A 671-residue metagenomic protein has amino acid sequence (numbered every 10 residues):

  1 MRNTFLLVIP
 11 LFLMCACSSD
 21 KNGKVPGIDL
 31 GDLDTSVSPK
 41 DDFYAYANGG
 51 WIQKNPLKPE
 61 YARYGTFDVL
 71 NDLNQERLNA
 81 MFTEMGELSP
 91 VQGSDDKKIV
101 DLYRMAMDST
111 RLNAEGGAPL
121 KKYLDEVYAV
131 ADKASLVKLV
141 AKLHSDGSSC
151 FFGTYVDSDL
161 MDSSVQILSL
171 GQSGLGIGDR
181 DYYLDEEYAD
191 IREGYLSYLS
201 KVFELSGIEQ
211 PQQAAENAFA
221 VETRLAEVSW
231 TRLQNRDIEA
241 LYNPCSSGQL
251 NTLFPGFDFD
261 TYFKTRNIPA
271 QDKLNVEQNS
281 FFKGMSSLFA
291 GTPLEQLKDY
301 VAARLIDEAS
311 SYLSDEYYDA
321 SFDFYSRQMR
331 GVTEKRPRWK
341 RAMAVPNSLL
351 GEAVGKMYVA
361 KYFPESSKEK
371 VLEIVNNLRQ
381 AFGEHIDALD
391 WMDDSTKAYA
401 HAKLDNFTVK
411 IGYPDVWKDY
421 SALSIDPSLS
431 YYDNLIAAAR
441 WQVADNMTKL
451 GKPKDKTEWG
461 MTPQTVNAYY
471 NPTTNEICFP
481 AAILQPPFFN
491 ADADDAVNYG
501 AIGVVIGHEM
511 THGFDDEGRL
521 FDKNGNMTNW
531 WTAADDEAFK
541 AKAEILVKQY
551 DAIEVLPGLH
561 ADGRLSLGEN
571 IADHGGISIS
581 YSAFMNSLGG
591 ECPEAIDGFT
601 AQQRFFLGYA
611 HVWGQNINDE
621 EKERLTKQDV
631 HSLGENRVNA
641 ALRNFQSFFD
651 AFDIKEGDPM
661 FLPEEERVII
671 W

Functional and structural regions predicted by a protein language model:
M1-F5: Positively charged n-region of N-terminal signal peptides that target proteins for export
L13-A16: C-terminal motif of bacterial Sec signal peptides marking the signal peptidase cleavage site
S18-D20: Bacterial signal peptide processing site
D32-Q53, Y182-E204, M392, L567 (+1 more regions): Hydrophobic/aromatic-rich, well-ordered segments within soluble, folded domains that form packed cores
S38-D41, Y46-R111: Active-site-surrounding "flap" and adjacent substrate/cofactor-binding loops of secreted or lumenal enzymes, prototyped
E60-F82, P211-V228, N498-V504, D597 (+1 more regions): Short secondary-structure subsegments characteristic of cysteine-rich extracellular domains
M85-E373, N377: Noncatalytic, helix-rich "gating/capping" subdomain that lines the substrate-entry/channel surface of large enzyme
R224, L253-F257, N275, N279 (+3 more regions): Intrinsically disordered, low-complexity linker/terminal regions across diverse proteins
